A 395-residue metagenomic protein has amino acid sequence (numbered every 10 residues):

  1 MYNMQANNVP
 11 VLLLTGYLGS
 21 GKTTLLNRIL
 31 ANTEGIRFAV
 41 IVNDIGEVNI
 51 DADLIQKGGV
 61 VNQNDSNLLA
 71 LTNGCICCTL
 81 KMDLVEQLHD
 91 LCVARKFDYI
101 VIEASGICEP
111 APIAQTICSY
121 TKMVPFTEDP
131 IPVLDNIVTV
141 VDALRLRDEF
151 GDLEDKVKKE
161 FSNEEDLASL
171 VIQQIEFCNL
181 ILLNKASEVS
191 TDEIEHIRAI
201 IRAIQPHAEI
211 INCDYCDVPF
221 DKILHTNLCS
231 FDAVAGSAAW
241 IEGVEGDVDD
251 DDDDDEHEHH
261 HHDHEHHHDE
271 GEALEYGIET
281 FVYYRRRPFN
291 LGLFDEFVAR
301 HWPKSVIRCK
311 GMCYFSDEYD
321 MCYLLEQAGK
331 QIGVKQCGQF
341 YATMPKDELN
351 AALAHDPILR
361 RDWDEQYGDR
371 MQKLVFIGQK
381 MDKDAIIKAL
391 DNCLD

Functional and structural regions predicted by a protein language model:
Y2-Q5, L146, K158-Q366, Q372 (+2 more regions): C-terminal accessory "lid"/substrate-recognition subdomains
Y2-S169: Nucleotide-state-sensitive switch-loop elements of NTP-binding domains
A52, K81, A111-A114, T191-E195 (+2 more regions): Conserved strand-to-helix beginnings and helix N-cap segments that scaffold or border functional pockets
D53-G58, I201, K388-D391: Short, aromatic/basic amphipathic alpha-helical patches
F150-G151, I386-K388: Short, charged, solvent-exposed linker or helix-capping segments at domain edges/interfaces that act as flexible hinges
